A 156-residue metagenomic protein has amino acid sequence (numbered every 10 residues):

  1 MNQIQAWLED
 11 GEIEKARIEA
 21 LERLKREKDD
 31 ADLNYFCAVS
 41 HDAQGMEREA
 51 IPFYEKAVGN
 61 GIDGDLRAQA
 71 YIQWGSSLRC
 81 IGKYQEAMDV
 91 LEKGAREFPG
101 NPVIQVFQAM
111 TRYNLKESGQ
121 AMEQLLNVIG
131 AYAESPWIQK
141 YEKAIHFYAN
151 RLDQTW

Functional and structural regions predicted by a protein language model:
D32, D65-Q69, V103, W137 (+1 more regions): Start-of-helix register in tetratricopeptide repeats
G59, R112-P136, H146, N150: TPR/TPR-like (Sel1-like) alpha-helical repeat modules
